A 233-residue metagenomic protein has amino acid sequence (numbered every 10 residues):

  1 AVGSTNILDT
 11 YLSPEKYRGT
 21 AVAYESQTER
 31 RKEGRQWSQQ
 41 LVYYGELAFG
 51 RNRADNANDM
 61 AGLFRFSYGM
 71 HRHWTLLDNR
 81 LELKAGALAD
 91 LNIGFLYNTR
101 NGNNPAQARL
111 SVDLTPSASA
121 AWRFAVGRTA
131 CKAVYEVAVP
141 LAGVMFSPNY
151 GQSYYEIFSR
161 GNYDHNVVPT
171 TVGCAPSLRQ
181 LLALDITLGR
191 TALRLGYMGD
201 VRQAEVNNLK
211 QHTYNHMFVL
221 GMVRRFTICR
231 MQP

Functional and structural regions predicted by a protein language model:
A1-V42, A48-G50: Short glycine/proline- and aromatic-enriched beta-strand/turn motifs that initiate or cap beta-hairpins
V2-N6, G45-R51, A89-Y97, W122 (+4 more regions): Transmembrane beta-strands of outer-membrane beta-barrel pores
L8-K16, G50-D59, N101-A108, N166-T170 (+2 more regions): Extracellular loop and loop/strand-boundary signature of outer-membrane beta-barrel proteins
K16-Y24, N58-F66, L81, A106-P116 (+2 more regions): Residues that define the transmembrane beta-barrel architecture of outer-membrane proteins
Y24-K32, F66-W74, A87, P116-W122 (+3 more regions): Residues on the lipid-exposed face of transmembrane beta-strands in outer-membrane beta-barrel proteins
R31-Q40, H73-L83, A125-K132, G189-A192 (+1 more regions): Short loop/turn motifs that connect adjacent beta-strands in outer-membrane beta-barrel proteins
N103-R190: Outer-membrane beta-barrel transmembrane domain signature
Y214-P233: Outer-membrane beta-barrel "beta-signal"
